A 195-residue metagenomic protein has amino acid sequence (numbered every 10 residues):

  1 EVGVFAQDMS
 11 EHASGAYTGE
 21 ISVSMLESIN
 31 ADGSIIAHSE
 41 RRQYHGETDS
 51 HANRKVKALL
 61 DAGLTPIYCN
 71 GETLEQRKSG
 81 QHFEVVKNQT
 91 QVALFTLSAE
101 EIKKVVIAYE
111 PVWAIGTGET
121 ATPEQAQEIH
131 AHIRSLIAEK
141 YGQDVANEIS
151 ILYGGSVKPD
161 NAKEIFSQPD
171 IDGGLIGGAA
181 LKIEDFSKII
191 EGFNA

Functional and structural regions predicted by a protein language model:
E1-A195: Active-site loop-to-helix "anion-binding N-cap" substructures in soluble metabolic enzymes
